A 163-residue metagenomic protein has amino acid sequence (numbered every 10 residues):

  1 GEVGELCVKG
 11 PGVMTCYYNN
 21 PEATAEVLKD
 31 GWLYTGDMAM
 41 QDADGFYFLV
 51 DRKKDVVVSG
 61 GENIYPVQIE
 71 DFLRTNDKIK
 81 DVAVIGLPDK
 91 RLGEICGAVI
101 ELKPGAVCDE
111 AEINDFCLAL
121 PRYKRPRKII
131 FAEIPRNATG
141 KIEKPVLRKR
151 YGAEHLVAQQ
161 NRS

Functional and structural regions predicted by a protein language model:
E2: Active-site core segments that coordinate phosphate-bearing ligands/cofactors across diverse enzyme families
E5, G10, T15-C16, A23-E26 (+4 more regions): AMP-binding/adenylate-forming catalytic core of the ANL superfamily
G31: FAD-site-proximal beta/loop scaffold in flavoenzymes
K149-S163: Acidic/polar alpha-helix N-cap and adjacent early helical turns within long charge-rich amphipathic helices/linkers
